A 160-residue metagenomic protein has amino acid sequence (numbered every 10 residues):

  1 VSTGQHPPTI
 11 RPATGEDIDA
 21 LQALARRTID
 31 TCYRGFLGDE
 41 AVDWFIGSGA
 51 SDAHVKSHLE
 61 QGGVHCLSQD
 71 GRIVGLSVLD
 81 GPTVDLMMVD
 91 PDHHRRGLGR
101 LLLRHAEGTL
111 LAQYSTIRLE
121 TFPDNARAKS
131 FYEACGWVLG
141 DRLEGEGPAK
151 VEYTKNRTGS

Functional and structural regions predicted by a protein language model:
V1-D19, N156-S160: Conserved N-terminal entry element of GNAT/NAT acetyltransferase domains
R26-A53: Conserved GNAT-fold acetyl-CoA-binding loop/helix
Q61-G75: Conserved beta-hairpin
S77-P82: A conserved beta-strand-loop-helix scaffold within acyl/acetyltransferase catalytic domains
V84-R95, T121-F122: A short, internal acetyl-CoA/4′-phosphopantetheine-binding micro-motif in the GNAT/acyltransferase core
V89, R95-G108, S130-A134: Conserved acetyl-CoA-binding loop-helix of GNAT-fold acetyltransferases
R118-K129, E144-K150: Conserved beta-strand-loop-alpha-helix junction that forms the acyl-donor binding cleft
E133-D141: Conserved acetyl-CoA-binding loop of GNAT-fold acetyltransferases
